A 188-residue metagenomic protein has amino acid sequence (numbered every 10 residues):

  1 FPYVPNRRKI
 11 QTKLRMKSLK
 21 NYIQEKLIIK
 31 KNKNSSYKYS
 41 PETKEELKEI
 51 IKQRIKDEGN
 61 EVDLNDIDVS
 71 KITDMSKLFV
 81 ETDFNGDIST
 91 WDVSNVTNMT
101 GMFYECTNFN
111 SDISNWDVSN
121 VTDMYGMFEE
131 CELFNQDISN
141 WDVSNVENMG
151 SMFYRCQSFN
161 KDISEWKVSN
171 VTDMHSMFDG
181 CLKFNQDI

Functional and structural regions predicted by a protein language model:
F1-R15: Compositionally biased low-complexity segments enriched in polar/charged residues
K17-I188: Negatively charged
